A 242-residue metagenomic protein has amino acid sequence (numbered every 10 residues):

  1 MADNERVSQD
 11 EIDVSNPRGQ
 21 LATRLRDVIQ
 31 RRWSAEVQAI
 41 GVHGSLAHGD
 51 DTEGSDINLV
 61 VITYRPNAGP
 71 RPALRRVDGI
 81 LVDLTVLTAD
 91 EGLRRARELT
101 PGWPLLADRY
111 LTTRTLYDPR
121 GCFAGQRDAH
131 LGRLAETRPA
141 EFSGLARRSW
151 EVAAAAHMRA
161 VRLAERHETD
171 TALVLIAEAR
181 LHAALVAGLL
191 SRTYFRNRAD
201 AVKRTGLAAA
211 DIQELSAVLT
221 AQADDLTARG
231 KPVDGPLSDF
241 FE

Functional and structural regions predicted by a protein language model:
A2-D10, V14, L21, P72-A73 (+1 more regions): Conserved NTP/Mg2+-binding pocket subregion across the NTase superfamily
R6-Q9, Q20, T88, S191-R198 (+1 more regions): A nucleotide- and high-energy phosphate-metabolite-utilizing enzyme signature
N16-G19, Q38: Short, flexible loop segments at the rims of nucleotide/cofactor-binding pockets, characterized by
R18-A22, R26: Generic alpha-helical secondary structure
Q30-A39: Short secondary-structure junctions
A39-L87: Catalytic metal-binding acidic patch
T52-G54, A96-E98, A199-A201: Short aromatic-enriched loop/helix-cap "lid" or pocket-rim segments at secondary-structure transitions that line
L134-E242: Conserved nucleotidyltransferase catalytic core and NTase-mimicking acidic/glycine-rich helix/loop elements in nucleic
